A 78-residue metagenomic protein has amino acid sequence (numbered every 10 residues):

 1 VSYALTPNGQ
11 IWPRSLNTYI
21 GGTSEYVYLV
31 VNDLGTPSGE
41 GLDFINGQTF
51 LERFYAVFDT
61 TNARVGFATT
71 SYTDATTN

Functional and structural regions predicted by a protein language model:
V1-N78: Aspartic protease catalytic domain
